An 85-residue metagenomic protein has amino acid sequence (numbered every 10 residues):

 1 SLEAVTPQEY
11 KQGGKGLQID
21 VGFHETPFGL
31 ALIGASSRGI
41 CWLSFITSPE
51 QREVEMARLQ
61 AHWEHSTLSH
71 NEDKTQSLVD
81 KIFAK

Functional and structural regions predicted by a protein language model:
S1-K85: Basic nucleic-acid-binding alpha-helical/helix-turn surface characteristic of O6-alkylguanine DNA
